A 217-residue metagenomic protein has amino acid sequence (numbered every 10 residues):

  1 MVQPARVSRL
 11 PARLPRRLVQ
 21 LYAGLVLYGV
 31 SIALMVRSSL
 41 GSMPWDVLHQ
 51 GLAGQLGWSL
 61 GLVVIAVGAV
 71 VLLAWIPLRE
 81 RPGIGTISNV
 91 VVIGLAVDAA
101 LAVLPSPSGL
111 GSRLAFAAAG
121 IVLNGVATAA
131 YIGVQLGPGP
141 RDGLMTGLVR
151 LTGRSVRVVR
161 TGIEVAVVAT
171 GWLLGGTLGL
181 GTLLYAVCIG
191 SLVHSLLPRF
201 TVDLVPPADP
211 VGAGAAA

Functional and structural regions predicted by a protein language model:
M1-A217: Core subunits and conserved enzymes of cellular information-processing and envelope-translocation systems across
